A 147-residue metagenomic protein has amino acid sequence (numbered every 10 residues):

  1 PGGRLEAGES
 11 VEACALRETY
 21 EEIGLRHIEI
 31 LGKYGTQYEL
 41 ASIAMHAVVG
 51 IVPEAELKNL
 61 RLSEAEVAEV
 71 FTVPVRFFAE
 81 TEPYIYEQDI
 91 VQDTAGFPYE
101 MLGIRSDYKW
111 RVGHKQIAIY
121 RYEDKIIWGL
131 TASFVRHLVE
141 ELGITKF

Functional and structural regions predicted by a protein language model:
G3-I127, F134-H137, E141-F147: Unchanged
